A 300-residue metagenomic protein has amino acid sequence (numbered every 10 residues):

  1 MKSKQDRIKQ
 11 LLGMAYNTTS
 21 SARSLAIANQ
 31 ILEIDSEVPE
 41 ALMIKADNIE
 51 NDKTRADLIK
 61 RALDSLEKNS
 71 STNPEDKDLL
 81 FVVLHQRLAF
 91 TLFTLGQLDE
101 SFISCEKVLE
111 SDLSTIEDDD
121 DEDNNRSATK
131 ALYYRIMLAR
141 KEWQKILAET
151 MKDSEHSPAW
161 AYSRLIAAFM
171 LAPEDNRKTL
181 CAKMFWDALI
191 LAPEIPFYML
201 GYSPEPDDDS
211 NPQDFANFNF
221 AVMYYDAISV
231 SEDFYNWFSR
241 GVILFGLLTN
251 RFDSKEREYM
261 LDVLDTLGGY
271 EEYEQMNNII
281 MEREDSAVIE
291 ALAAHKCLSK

Functional and structural regions predicted by a protein language model:
K2, Q30-E33, R61-F81, E110-D123: Flexible helix-coil transition and linker loops at the boundaries of alpha-helical arrays
Q5-E33, R87-A89: Alpha-helical segment of the N-proximal tetratricopeptide repeat
D6-G13, I44, L80, Q86-R87 (+2 more regions): "A position-specific structural signal for the A-helix of alpha-solenoid helical repeats
T18, D35, I49, I59 (+5 more regions): Alpha-helical junction/boundary sensor with strong preference for TPR arrays
T18, K45, I49-D52, L95 (+2 more regions): Structural motif corresponding to the intra-repeat A-B loop/turn of tetratricopeptide repeats
S24-N29, T54-L66, L98-E110, E142-S154 (+1 more regions): Alpha-helical repeat scaffolds
A168-K300: Long, ordered, amphipathic alpha-helical scaffolds
